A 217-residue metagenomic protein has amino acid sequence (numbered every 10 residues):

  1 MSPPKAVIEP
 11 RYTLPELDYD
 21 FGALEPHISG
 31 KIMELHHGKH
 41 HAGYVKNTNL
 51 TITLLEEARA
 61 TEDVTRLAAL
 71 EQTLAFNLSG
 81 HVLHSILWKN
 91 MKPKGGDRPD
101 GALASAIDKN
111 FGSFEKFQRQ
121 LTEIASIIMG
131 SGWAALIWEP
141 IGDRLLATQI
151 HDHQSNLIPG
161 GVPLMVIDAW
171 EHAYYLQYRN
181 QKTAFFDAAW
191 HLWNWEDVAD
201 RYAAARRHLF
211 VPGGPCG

Functional and structural regions predicted by a protein language model:
M1-G217: Feature for soluble, non-membrane regions of globular proteins
